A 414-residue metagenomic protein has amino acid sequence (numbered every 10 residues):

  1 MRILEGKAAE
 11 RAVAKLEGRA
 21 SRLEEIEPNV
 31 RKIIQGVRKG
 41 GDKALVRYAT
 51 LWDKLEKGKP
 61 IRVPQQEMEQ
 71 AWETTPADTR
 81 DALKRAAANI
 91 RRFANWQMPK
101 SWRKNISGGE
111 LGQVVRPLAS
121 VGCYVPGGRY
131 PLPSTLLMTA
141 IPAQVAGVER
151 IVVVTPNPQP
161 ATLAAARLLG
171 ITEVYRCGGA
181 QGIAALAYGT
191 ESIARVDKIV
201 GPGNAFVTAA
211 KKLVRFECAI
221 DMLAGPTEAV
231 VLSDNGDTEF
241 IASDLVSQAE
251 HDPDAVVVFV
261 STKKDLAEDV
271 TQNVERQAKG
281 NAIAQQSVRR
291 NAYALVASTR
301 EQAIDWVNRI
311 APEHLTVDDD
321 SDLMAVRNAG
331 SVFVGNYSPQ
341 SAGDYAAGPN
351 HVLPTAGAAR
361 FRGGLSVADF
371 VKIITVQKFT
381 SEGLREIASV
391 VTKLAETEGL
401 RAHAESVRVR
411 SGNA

Functional and structural regions predicted by a protein language model:
M1-A119: N-terminal Rossmann-like NAD(P)+-binding subdomain of aldehyde/semialdehyde dehydrogenases
M1-A8, E173-G178, A294-T299: Short acidic-hydrophobic, aromatic-tinged amphipathic segments that line or gate anion-handling sites
K104-A165: Conserved small-residue-rich beta-alpha loop and adjacent elements that most often cradle the phosphate/pyrophosphate
M138-E149, R167-L169, A187-I193, K211 (+1 more regions): Alpha-helix C-terminal capping segments
G170-V256: Conserved NAD(P)+-binding/catalytic subdomain of aldehyde/semialdehyde dehydrogenases
S247, H251, F259-A329: A glycine- and small/hydrophobic-rich beta-loop-beta segment that serves as a flexible "lid/hinge" or phosphate-binding
R300, D305-A414: C-terminal core of ALDH-fold dehydrogenases
